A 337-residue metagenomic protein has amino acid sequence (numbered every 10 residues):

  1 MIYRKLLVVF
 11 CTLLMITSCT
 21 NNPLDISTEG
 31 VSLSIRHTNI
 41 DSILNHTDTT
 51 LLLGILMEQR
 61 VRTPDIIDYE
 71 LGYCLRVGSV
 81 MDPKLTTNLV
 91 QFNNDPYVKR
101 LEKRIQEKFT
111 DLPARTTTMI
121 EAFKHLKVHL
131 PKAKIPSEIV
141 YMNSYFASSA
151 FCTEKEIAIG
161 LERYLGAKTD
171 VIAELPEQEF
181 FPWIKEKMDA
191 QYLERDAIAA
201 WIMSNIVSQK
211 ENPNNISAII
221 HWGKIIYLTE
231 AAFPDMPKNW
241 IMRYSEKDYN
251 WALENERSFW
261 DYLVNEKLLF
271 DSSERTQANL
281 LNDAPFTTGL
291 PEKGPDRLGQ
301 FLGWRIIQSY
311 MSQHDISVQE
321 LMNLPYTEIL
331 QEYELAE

Functional and structural regions predicted by a protein language model:
M1-L7: Bacterial N-terminal signal peptides that target proteins for export
M15-S18: C-terminal motif of bacterial Sec signal peptides marking the signal peptidase cleavage site
T20-V90: N-terminal mature-domain "stem" immediately C-terminal to a signal peptide or N-terminal signal-anchor/transmembrane
H37, I120-F123, I225, T229 (+2 more regions): Extracytoplasmic/secreted envelope proteins and their assembly/folding machinery, especially bacterial periplasmic
I43-T47, H125, H129-K132, A231-D235 (+4 more regions): Structured segments of extracytoplasmic/periplasmic soluble domains in secreted or envelope-associated proteins
T87-Y249, Q319, N323-Y326: Acidic/His-rich structured neighborhood in mature extracellular/periplasmic domains
K224-F286: Acidic/His/Gly-enriched intrinsically disordered linker/tail segments that often contain short helix/coil "MoRF-like"
F270-E337: C-terminal soluble interaction/assembly domains
